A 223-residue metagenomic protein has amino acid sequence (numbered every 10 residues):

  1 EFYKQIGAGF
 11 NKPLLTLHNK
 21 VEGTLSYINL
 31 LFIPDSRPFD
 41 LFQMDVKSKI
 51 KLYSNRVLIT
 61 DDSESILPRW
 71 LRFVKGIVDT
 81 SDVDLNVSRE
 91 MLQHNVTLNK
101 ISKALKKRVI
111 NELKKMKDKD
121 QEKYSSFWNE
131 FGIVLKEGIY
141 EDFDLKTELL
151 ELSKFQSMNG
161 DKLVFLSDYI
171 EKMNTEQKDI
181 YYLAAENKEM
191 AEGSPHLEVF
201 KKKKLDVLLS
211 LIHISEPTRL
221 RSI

Functional and structural regions predicted by a protein language model:
E1-S215, R219-R221: Conserved GHKL (Bergerat-fold) ATPase module
